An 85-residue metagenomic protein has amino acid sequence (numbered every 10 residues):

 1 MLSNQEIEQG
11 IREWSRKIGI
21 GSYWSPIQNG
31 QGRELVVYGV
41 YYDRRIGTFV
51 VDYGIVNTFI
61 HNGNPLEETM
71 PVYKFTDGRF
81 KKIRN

Functional and structural regions predicted by a protein language model:
M1-G19: Mixed-charge, Lys/Arg-rich low-complexity intrinsically disordered regions
L2-N4, Q28-D43, G78: Short beta-rich binding modules
N4-I7, T58-N85: Intrinsically disordered, low-complexity, charged/polar segments
R16, N29, D43-R45, N64 (+1 more regions): A generic structural signal for short, solvent-exposed coil/turn residues that cap or connect secondary-structure
G19, L35, I46-G47, T76 (+1 more regions): Small/flexible residues
G19-Q28: Tryptophan-anchored aromatic micro-motifs
R33-E67: Basic/aromatic-rich interaction segments and small domains that mediate binding to polyanionic partners
